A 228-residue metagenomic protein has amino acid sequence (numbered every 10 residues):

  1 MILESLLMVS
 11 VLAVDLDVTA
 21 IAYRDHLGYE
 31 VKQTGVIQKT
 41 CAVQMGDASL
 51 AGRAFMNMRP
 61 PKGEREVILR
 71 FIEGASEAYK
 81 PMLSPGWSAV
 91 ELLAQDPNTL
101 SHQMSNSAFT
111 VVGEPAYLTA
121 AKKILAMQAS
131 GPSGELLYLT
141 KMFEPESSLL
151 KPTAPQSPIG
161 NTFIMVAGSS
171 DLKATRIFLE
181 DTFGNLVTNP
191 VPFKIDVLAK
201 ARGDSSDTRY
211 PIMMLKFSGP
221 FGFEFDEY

Functional and structural regions predicted by a protein language model:
I2-A89, N106: An N-terminus-focused feature that recognizes amino-terminal "leader" regions
V11, K32-V36, N57, E64-F71 (+5 more regions): Vicinal oxygen chelate
T19-R24, M104, G134, T175-E180: Conserved active-site tyrosine of GNAT-family acetyltransferases
I164-A167, L172-A174, F178-E180: Hydrophobic, aromatic-enriched interface-forming segments
